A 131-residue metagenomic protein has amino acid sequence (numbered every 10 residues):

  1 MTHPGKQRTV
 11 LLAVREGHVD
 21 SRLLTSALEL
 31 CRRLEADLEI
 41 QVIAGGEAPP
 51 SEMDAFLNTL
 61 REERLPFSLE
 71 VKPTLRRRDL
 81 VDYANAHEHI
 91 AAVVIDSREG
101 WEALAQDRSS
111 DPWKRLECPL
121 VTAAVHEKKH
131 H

Functional and structural regions predicted by a protein language model:
T2-D54, E63, L120: Small/aliphatic-rich secondary-structure junction motif
A13-G17, I43-G46, V71, I95-E99 (+1 more regions): Structural motif
E39-Q41, S68-K72, V121-A123: General small-molecule cofactor/ligand-binding pocket signal
E52, R76-D82, R108: Short acidic active-site motifs
A55-T74: A glycine-rich helix N-cap at a beta->alpha junction
P73-L80, E127-H131: A short acidic, often aromatic-flanked loop/helix-cap motif at beta-alpha or helix-coil junctions that lines enzyme
N85-H131: Gly/Ser-rich helix-loop-strand patches that form or flank binding pockets for ribonucleotide-derived cofactors
